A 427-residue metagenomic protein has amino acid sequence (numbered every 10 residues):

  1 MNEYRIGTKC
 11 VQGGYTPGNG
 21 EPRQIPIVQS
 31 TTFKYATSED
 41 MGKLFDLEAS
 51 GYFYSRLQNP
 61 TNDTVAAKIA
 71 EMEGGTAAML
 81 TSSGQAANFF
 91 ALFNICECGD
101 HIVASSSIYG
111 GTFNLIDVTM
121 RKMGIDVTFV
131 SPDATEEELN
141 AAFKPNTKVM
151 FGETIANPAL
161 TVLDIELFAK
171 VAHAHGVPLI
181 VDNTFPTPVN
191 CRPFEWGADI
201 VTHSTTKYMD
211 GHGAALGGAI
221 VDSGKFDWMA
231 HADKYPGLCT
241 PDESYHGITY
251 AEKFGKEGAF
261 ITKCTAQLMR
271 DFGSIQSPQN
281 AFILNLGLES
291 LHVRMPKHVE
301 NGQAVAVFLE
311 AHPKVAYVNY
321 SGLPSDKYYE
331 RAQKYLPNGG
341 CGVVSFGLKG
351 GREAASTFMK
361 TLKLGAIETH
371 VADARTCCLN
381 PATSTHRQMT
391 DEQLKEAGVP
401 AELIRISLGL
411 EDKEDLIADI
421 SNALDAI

Functional and structural regions predicted by a protein language model:
M1-N59, A67: N-terminal "arm"/small-domain region of PLP-dependent enzymes with the aminotransferase-like
G7-T16, A78-A311: Conserved PLP-enzyme active-site core in the AAT-like
T32, S223-F226, L348-G351: Short loop segments at secondary-structure junctions
T37-F89, G111-T119: Conserved N-terminal alpha-helix of the aminotransferase class I/II PLP-enzyme fold
G74, K314-Y317, E402: Glycine-centered tight turns that cap/initiate beta-strands
D117-V118, D126-V127, A141, P145-K148 (+4 more regions): PLP-dependent enzyme catalytic core of the Aspartate aminotransferase-like
V221, S345-G347, S407-G409: Short hydrophobic/aromatic beta-strand micro-patches that form the beta-sheet surface supporting nucleotide- or nucleic
F272-I275, Q279-A281, L286, S290 (+5 more regions): Conserved small-domain helix->loop->beta segment predominantly found in fold-type I
